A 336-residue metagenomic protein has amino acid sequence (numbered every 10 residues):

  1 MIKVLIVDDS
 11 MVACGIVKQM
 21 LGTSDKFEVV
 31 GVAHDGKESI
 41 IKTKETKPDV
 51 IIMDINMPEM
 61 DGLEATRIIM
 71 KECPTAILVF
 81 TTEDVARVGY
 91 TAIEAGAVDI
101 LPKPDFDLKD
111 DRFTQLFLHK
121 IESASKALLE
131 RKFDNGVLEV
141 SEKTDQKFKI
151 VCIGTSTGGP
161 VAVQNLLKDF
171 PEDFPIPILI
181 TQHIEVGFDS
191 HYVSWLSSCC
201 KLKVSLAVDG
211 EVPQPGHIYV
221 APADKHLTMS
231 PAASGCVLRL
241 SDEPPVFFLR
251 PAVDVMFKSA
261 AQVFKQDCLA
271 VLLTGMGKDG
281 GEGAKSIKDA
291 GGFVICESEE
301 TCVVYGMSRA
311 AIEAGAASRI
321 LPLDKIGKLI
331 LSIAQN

Functional and structural regions predicted by a protein language model:
I2-L5, M11-G22, K26, K37-E45 (+2 more regions): Conserved acid/base catalytic micro-environments in cytosolic active-site loops
H34: Glycine-rich phosphate/oxyanion-binding loops and their immediately adjacent helices within cytosolic catalytic domains
